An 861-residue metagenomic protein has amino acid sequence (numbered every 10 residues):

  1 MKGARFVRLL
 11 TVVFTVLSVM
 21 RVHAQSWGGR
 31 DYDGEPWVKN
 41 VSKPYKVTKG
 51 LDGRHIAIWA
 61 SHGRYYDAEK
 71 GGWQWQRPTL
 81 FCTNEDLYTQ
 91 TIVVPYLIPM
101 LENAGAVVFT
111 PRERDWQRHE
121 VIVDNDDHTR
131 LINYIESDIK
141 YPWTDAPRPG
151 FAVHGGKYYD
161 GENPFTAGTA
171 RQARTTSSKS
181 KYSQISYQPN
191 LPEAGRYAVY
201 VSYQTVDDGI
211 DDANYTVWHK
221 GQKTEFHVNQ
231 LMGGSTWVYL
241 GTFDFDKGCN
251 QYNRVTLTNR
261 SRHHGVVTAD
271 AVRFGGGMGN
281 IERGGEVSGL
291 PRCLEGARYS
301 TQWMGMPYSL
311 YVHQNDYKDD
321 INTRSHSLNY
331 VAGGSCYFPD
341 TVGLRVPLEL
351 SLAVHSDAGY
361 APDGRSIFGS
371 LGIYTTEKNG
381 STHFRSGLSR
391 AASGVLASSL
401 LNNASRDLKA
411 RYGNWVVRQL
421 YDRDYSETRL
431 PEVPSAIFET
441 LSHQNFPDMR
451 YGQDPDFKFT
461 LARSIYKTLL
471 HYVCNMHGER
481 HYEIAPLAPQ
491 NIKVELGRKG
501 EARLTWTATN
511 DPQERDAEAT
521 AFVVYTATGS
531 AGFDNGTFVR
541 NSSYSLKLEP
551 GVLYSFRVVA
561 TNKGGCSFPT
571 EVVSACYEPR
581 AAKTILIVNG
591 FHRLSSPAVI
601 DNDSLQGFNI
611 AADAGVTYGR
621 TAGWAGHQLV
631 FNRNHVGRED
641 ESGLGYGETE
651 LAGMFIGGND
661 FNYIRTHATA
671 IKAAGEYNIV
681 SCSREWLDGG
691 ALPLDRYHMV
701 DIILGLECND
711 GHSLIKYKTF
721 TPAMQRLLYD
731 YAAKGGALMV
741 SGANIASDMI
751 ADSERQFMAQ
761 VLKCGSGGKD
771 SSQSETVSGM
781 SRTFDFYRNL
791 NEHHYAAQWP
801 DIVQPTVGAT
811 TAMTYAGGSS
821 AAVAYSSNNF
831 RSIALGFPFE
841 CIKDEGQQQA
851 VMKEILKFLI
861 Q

Functional and structural regions predicted by a protein language model:
W59, L294-R390, D422-Q444: Active-site microenvironments of hydrolase-like enzyme catalytic domains
E162-P164, R254, A271-G279, S356-D363 (+4 more regions): Active-site-adjacent mobile loop/cap segments within catalytic or ligand-binding domains
S183-D207: A short beta-strand element within beta-rich, extracytoplasmic domains of secreted/secretory-pathway proteins
V255-V266: Short beta-strand-plus-loop segments that form exposed binding edges in beta-rich domains
Y472-D516, P550, G565-K583: Pro/Thr/Ser/Gly-rich low-complexity, intrinsically disordered linker/stalk tracts
S545-C566: Beta-strand-rich modules
H627-Q756: Helical hinge/lid and interdomain linker segments adjacent to catalytic or ligand-binding clefts that mediate domain
L706-G817, Q847, V851-K853: A glycine-rich, often tryptophan-bearing local segment used as a flexible ligand/cofactor-contacting loop or short
